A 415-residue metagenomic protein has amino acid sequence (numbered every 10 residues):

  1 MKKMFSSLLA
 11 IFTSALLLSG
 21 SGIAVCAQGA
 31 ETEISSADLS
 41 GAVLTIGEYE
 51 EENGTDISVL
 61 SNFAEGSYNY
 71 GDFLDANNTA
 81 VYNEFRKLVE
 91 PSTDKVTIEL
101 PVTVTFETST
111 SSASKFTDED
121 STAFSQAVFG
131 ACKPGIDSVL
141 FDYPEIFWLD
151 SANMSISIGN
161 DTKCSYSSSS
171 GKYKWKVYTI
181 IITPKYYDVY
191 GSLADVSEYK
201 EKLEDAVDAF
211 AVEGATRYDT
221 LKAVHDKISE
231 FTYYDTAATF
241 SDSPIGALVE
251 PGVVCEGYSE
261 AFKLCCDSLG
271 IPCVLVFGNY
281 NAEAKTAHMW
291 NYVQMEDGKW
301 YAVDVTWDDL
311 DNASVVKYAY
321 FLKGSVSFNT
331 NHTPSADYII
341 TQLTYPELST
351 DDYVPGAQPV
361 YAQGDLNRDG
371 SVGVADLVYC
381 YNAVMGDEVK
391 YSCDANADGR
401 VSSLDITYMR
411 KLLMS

Functional and structural regions predicted by a protein language model:
K2-C26: Sec-dependent N-terminal signal peptides of Gram-positive bacterial secreted proteins and lipoproteins
S19-V25, Q358-S415: Cellulosome-associated attachment modules in secreted, modular CAZymes
C26-A215, N331-Y361: N-terminal accessory/pre-domain segments preceding catalytic cores
N77, V81, C132-G135, Y199 (+8 more regions): Stable alpha-helical elements in mature extracytoplasmic
D188, L193-L248: Secondary-structure boundary elements
A194-S197, G214-D219, V253-G257, S371-A375 (+1 more regions): Soluble non-cytosolic domains of exported or imported proteins
D208-V212, D226-Y234, K263, D267 (+3 more regions): Sec-exported extracytoplasmic/periplasmic mature domains
G257-F328: Hydrophobic/aromatic-rich core segments of domains that either
